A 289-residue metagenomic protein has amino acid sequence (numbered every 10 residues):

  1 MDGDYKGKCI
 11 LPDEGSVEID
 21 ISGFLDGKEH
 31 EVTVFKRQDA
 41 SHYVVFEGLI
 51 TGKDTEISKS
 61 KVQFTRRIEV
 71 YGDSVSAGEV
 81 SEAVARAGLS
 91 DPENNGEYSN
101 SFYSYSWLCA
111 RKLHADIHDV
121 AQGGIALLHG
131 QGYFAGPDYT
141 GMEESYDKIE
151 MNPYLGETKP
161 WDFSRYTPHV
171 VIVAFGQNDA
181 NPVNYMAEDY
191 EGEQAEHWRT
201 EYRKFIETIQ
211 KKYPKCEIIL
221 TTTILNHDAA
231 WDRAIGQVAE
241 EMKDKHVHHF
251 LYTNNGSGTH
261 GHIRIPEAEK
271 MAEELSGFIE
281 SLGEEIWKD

Functional and structural regions predicted by a protein language model:
M1-S101, G283-D289: N-terminal secretory targeting modules
E14-G15, Q38-A40, D91-E191, L225-A229 (+2 more regions): Conserved SGNH/GDSL esterase-like catalytic core that processes O-acyl groups on lipids and polysaccharides
S58-K61, E157-T167, E207-K212, E284-W287: Surface-exposed acidic, glycine-flexible loop patches that form ligand/cofactor-binding and adhesion interfaces
R67-Y71, S76, I117-A121, H169-A174 (+2 more regions): Structural recognition of the beta-strand scaffold that forms the well-ordered cores of secreted hydrolase catalytic
S76, A110, H114, H118 (+5 more regions): Sec-exported extracytoplasmic/periplasmic mature domains
Y103, W107, R111, T200-E207 (+5 more regions): Solvent-exposed, polar/charged alpha-helical surfaces in well-ordered, non-transmembrane soluble domains, broadly
I172-D179, R203-G236: Active-site segments of SGNH/GDSL-like serine hydrolases that catalyze O-acetyl group transfer/hydrolysis on lipids
E217-D289: Extracellular serine-dependent O-acyl
